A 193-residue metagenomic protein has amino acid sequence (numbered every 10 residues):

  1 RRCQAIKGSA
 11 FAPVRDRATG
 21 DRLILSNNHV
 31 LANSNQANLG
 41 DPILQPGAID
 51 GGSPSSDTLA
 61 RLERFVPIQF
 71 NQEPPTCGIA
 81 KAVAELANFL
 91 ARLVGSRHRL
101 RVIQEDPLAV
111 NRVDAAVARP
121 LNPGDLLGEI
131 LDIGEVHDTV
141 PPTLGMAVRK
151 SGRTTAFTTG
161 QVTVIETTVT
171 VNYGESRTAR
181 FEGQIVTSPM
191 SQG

Functional and structural regions predicted by a protein language model:
R1-Q192: Serine endopeptidase catalytic core focused on the charge-relay Asp
